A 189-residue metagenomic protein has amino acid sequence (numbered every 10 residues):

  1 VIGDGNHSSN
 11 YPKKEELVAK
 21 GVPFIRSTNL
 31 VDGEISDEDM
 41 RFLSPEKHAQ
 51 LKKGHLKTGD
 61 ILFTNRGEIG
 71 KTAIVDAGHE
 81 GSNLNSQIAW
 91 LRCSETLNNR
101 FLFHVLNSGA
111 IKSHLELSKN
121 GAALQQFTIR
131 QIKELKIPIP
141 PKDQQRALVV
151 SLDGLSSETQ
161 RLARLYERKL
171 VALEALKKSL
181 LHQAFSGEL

Functional and structural regions predicted by a protein language model:
V1-G33, K47-L51: Low-complexity, Lys/Gly-biased intrinsically disordered segments
V1-S8, E134, P138-R146, G154-S157 (+2 more regions): Non-catalytic DNA-recognition/assembly elements of restriction-modification systems
S8-S9, V31-L43, I61-T64, E68-N85 (+3 more regions): Short, ligand-facing micro-motifs at secondary-structure edges
Y11, Q50, G121, R164-E167: Short, solvent-exposed loop/turn positions at domain surfaces that link secondary-structure elements or cap domain
L17-V18, N65-E68, G81-A89, L97-R100 (+1 more regions): A short glycine-rich beta-alpha junction/loop motif
H55-K57: Short, well-ordered loop/turn sites that connect or cap secondary structure elements
L180-L189: Acidic, low-complexity, intrinsically disordered peripheral segments
